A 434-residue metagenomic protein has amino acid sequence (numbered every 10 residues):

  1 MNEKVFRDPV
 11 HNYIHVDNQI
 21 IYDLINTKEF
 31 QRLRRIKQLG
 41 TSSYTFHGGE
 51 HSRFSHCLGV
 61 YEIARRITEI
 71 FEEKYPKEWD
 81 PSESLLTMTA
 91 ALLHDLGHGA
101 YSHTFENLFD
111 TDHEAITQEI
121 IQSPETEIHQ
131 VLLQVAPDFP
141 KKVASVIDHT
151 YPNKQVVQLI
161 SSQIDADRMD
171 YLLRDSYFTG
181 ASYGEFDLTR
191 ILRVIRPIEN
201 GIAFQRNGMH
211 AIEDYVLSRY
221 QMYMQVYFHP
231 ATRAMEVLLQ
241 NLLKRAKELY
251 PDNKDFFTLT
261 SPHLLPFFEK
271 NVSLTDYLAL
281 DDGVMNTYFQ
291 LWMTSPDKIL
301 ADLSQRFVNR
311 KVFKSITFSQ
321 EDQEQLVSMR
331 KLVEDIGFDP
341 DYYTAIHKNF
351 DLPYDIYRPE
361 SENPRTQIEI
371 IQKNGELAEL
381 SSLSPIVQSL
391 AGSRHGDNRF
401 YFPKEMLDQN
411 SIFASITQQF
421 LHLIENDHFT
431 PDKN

Functional and structural regions predicted by a protein language model:
M1-L86, A100-T104, L108-N434: Histidine-centered, transition-metal-coordinating active-site segments
L86, A91-L92: Elongated alpha-helical scaffolds
L93, G97-H98: Short active-site segment of divalent metal-dependent hydrolases/proteases that encodes the spacing between
